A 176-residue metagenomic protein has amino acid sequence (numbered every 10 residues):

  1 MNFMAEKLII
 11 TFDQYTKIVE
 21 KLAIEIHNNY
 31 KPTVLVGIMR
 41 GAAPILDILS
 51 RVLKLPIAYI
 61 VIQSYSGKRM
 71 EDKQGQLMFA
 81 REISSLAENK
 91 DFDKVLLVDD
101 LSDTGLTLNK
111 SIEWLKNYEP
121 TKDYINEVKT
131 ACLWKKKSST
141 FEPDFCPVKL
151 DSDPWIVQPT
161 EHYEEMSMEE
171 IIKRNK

Functional and structural regions predicted by a protein language model:
M1-K176: PRPP-associated nucleotide enzymes
